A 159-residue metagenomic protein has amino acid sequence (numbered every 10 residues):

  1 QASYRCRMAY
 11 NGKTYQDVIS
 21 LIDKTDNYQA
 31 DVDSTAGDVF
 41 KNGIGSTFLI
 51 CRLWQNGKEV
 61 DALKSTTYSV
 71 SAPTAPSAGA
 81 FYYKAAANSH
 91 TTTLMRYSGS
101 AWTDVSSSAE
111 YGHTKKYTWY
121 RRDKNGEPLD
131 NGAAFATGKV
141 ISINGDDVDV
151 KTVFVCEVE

Functional and structural regions predicted by a protein language model:
Q1-E159: Surface-exposed receptor/substrate recognition regions of extracellular proteins
